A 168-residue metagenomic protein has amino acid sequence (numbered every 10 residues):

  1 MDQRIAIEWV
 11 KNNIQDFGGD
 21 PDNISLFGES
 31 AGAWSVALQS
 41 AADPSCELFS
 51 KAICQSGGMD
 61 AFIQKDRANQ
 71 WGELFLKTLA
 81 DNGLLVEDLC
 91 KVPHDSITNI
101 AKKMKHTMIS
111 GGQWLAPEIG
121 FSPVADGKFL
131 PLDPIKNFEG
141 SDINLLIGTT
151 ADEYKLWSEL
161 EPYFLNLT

Functional and structural regions predicted by a protein language model:
M1, L26-F27, A31, S40 (+1 more regions): Alpha-helix capping and helix-loop boundary segments enriched in small/acidic/polar residues
M1-D16, D66-L76: Alpha/beta-hydrolase active-site loop
D2, D20, A125-D126: Acidic/polar residues in short coil/turn loops that connect beta-strands within repeat-based beta-sheet scaffolds
V10, F17-S30: Alpha/beta-hydrolase fold nucleophile elbow
P21, L48-F49: Core-facing hydrophobic residues within beta-strands of well-ordered domains
A33-S45: Short glycine-enriched nucleophile-adjacent loop and the immediately C-terminal alpha-helix near the catalytic center
C46, Q55-L167: Substrate-access "cap/lid" subdomains that shape and gate the entrance to catalytic or ligand-binding pockets
